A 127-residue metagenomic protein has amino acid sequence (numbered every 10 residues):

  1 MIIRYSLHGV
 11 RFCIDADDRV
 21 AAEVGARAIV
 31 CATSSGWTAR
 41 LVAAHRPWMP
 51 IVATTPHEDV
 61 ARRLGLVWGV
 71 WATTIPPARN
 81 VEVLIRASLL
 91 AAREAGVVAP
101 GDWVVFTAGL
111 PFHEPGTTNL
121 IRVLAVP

Functional and structural regions predicted by a protein language model:
I3, V10-I29, G36-P47, T54-W103 (+1 more regions): ATP-dependent carboxylate/acyl-activation modules
